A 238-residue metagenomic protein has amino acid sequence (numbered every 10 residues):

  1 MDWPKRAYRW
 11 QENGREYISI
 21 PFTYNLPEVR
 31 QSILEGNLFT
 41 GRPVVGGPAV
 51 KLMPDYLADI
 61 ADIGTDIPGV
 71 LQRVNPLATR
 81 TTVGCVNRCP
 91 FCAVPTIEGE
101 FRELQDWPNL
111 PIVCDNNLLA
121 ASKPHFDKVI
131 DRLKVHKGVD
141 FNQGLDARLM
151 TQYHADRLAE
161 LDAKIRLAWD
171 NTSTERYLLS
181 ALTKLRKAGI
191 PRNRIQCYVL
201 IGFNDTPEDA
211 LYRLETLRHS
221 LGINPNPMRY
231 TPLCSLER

Functional and structural regions predicted by a protein language model:
M1-L77: Glycine-rich beta-alpha loop elements in corrinoid/cobalamin-binding modules across cobalamin-dependent enzymes
Y17-T23, A93-L185, R192-F203, N224-M228: Core AdoMet radical
N25-P27, V50-D55, A121, L149-M150 (+3 more regions): Short, charged/polar "capping" segments at the starts of alpha-helices and the immediately preceding loops
Q31-L38, K128-D131, S180-K187, L211-H219: Alpha-helical scaffolding segments of alpha/beta enzyme cores, especially the outer helices of TIM-barrel or partial
L38-P43, P191-N193, L221-G222: A short helix->loop->beta-strand "cap" motif at the edges of active sites that frequently abuts
P54, H154-R157, L161, F203-L221: Catalytic cores of alpha/beta
D66-E98, N109-D115, L119: N-terminal pre-triad scaffold of radical SAM enzymes
G222-L236: Substrate-binding cleft of secreted/luminal carbohydrate-active enzymes
